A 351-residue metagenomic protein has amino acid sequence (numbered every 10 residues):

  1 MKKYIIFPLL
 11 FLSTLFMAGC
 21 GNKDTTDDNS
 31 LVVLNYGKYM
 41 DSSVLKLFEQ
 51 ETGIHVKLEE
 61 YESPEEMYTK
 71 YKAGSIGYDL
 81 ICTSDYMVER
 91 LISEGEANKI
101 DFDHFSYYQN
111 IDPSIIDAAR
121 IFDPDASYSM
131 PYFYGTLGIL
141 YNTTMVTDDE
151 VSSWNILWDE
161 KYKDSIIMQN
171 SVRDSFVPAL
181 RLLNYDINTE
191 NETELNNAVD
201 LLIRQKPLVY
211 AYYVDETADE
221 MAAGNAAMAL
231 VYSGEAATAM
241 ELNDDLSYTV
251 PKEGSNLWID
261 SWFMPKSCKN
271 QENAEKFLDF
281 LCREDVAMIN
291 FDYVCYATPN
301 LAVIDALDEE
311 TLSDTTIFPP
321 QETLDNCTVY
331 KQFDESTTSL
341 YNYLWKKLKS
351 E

Functional and structural regions predicted by a protein language model:
M1-I5: Positively charged n-region of N-terminal signal peptides that target proteins for export
F16-G19: C-terminal motif of bacterial Sec signal peptides marking the signal peptidase cleavage site
G21-L91: Early extracytoplasmic/lumenal segment of secretory-pathway proteins
Y39, I76-G77, C82-N225: Extracytoplasmic ligand-binding site segments that recognize negatively charged/polar headgroups
V88-R90, A222, M228-D245: A ligand-binding cleft/hinge motif common to bilobed small-molecule-binding domains
L195-R204, Y210, L242-K266: Periplasmic-binding protein-like
P265-D325: Mature extracytoplasmic/periplasmic domains
Q321-E351: Conserved C-terminal helix/tail region of periplasmic/extracytoplasmic solute-binding proteins
